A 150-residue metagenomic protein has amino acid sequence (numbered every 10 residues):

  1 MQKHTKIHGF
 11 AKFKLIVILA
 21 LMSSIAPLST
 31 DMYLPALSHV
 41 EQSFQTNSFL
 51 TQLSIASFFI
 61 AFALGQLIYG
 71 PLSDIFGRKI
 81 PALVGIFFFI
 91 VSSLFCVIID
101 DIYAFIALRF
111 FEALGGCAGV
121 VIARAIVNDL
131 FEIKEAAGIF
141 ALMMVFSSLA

Functional and structural regions predicted by a protein language model:
K14-S48, Y69: Extracytoplasmic
L19, S23-A26, I55-F58, F62 (+3 more regions): Structural signature of transmembrane alpha-helices in multi-pass secondary transporters
P27, D31, V97, A113-V121: Small-residue-rich segments within alpha-helical transmembrane domains of MFS-like 12-TM solute carriers
D31, F59-L67: Residue-level signature of mid-helix packing/kink "hotspots" within the transmembrane helices of 12-pass Major
Q45, G77, I98-A104, G115 (+1 more regions): Helix-breaking motifs and short loop linkers at transmembrane-helix boundaries and internal kinks in secondary membrane
Q45-Q52, A141: Small-residue hotspots at the loop-to-helix junctions and early N-terminal turns of transmembrane alpha-helices
L64-Y103: Conserved MFS/SLC helix-loop-helix module at the cytosolic interface between two early adjacent transmembrane helices
L108-F146: Cytoplasmic helix-loop-helix junction between adjacent transmembrane helices in 12-TM secondary transporters
